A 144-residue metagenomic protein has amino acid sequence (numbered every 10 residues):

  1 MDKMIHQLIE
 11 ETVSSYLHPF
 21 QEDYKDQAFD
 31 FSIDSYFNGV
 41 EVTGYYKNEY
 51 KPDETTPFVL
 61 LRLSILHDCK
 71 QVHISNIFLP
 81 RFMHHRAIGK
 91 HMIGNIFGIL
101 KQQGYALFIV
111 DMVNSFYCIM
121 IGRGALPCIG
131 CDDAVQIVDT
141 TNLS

Functional and structural regions predicted by a protein language model:
M1-H84, H91-S144: Non-catalytic substrate-recognition and accessory regions of acyl/acetyltransferase enzymes
